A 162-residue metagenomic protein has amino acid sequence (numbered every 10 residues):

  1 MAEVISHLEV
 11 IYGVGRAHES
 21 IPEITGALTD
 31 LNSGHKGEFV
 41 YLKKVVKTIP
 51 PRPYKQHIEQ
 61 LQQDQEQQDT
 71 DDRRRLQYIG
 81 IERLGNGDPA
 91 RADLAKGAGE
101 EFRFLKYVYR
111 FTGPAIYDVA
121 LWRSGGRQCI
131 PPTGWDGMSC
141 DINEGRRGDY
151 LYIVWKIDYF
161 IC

Functional and structural regions predicted by a protein language model:
M1-C162: Peripheral, non-catalytic segments of secretory and membrane proteins
